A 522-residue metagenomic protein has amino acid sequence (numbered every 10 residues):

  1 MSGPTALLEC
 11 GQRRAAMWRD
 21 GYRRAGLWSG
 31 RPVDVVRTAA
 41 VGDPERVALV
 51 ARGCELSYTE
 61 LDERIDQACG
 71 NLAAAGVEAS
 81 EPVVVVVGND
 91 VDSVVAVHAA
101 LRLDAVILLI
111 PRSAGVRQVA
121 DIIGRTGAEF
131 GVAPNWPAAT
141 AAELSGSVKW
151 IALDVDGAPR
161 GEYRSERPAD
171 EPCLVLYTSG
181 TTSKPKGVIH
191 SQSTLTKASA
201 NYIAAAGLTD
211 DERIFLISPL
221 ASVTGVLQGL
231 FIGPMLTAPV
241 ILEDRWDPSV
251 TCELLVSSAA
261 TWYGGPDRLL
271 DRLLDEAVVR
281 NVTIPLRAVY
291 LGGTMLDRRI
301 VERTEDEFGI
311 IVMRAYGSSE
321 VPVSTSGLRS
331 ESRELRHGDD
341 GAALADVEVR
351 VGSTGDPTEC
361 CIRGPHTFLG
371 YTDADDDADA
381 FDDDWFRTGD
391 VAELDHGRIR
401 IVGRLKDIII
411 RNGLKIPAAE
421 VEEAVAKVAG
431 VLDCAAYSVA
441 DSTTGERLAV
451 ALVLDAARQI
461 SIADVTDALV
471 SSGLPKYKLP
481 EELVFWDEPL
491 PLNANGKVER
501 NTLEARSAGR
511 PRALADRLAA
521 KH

Functional and structural regions predicted by a protein language model:
P44-E45, R160-Y177, S183-K184, G207-R213: Conserved pre-ATP/AMP-binding loop-to-beta segment of ANL
C54, C69-A114, P219, K415: Conserved AMP-binding/adenylate-forming
S57-T59, C173-K197, P322: Conserved AMP-binding A3 loop
S93, G364, L369-G370, V391-K478: AMP-binding/adenylate-forming catalytic core of the ANL superfamily
T196-R213, A221-T261, E276: Conserved AMP-binding/adenylation subdomain of ANL enzymes
A260-G264, L274-E334, E348: Gly/Ser/Thr-rich phosphate-binding loop
A342-D346, G352-D383, I416: Conserved ATP/PPi-binding loop(s) of AMP-dependent carboxylate-activating enzymes
I409, A435-S438, A449-A451, T466-H522: Conserved C-terminal "lid"/linker of ANL adenylate-forming enzymes
